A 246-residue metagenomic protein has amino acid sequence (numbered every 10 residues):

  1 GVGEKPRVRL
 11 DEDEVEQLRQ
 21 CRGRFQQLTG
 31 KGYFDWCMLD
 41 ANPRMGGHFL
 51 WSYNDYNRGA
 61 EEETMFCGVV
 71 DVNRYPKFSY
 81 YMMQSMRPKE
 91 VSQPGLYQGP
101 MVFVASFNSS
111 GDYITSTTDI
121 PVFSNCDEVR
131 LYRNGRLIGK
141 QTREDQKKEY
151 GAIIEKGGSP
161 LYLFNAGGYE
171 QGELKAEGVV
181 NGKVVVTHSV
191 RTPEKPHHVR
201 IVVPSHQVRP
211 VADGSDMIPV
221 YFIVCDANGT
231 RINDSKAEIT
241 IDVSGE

Functional and structural regions predicted by a protein language model:
G1-Y169, E173-K183: Extended substrate-binding grooves/exosites of carbohydrate-active enzymes
S109-S116, Q207-I218: Short, solvent-exposed loop/linker segments at the N-terminal edge of repeated beta-sheet extracellular domains
I120-S124, S215-I232: Beta-strand-rich structural segments
R136-Q141, K236-E246: Short, well-ordered beta-strand segments
Y169-E173, S215-M217, K236: Extracellular Ig-like/FN3 beta-sandwich strand-entry sites
G182-E194: Edge beta-strands of extracellular beta-sandwich domains
P193-D213: Low-complexity, acidic Ser/Thr/Pro/Gly-rich terminal tails and inter-domain linkers that flank the onset of structured
